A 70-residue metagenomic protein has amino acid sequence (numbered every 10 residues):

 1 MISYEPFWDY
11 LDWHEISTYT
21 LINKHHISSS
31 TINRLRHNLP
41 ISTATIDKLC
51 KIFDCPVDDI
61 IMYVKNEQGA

Functional and structural regions predicted by a protein language model:
M1-T20: A short, Lys/Arg-rich alpha-helix, primarily the initiator
W8, Y19, N33, D47 (+1 more regions): Residues within the helices of the helix-turn-helix
D9-W13, R34, I61-A70: Short, charged recognition helix plus adjacent turn of helix-turn-helix-like nucleic-acid-binding domains
D12, N23, K51: Alpha-helical residues within the helix-turn-helix
E15-N33: Short alpha-helical DNA-recognition segment
S28, L39, V64-E67: The DNA-recognition helices of helix-turn-helix-type DNA-binding domains
N38-K51: Short, basic-rich loop-to-helix N-cap that marks the start of a DNA-contacting helix
